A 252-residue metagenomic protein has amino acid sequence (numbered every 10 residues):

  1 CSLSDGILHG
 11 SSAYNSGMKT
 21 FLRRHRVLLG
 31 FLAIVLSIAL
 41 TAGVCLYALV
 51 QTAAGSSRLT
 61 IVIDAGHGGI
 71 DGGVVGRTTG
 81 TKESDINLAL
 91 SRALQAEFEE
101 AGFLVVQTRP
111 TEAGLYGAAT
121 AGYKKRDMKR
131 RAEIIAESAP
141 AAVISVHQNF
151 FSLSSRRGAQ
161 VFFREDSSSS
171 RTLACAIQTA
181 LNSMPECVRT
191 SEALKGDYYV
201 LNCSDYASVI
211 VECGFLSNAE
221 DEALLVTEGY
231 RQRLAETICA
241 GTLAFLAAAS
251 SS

Functional and structural regions predicted by a protein language model:
S2, G6-I7, Y14: Short, positively charged and aromatic/hydrophobic N-terminal segments
G17-V35: N-terminal Sec-pathway targeting helices
Y47-V62, H67-T172: Catalytic-core regions of hydrolytic enzymes
R92-F103, A136-P140, Q148, Q178-E186 (+3 more regions): Sec-exported extracytoplasmic/periplasmic mature domains
S138, S145, S152, R189-S252: Active-site-adjacent mobile loop/cap segments within catalytic or ligand-binding domains
S168-L194: Active-site-adjacent substrate-binding region of metalloamidase/peptidase-like peptide-processing proteins
